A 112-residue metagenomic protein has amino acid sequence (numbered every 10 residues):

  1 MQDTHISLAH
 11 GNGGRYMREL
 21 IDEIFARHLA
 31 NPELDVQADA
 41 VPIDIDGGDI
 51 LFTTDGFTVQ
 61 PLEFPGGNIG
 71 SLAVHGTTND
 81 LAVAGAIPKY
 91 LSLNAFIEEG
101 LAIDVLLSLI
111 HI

Functional and structural regions predicted by a protein language model:
M1-V83: N-terminal glycine-rich phosphate/pyrophosphate-binding loops that anchor nucleotide-derived ligands and cofactors
G14, L93-N94: Alpha-helix N-cap/helix-start and coil->helix boundary motif
D55-T58, N94-A102: Acidic, glycine-rich active-site loops and adjacent beta-strand->loop/helix elements that engage anionic groups
E63-P65, L101-L106: Short, solvent-exposed loop/turn segments at secondary-structure boundaries
T77, L107-S108: Alpha-helix boundary/capping detector
L81-S92: Short, flexible active-site-proximal loops enriched in glycine and acidic residues
I110-I112: Conserved small/polar residues in nucleotide/adenosyl-binding loops
